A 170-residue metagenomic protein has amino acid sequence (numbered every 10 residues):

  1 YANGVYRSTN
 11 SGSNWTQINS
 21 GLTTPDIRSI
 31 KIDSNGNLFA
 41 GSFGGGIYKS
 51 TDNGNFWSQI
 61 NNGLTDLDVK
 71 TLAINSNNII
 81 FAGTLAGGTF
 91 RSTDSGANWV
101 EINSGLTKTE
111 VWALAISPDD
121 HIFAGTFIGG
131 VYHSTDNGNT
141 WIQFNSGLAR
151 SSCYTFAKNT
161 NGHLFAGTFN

Functional and structural regions predicted by a protein language model:
Y1-S11, A157-N170: Low-complexity/repetitive intrinsically disordered segments
N3-R7, N14, G45-K49, F56 (+4 more regions): A short loop-to-beta-strand structural motif that recurs across blades of beta-propeller domains
Y6, N37-F39, Y48, I79-F81 (+4 more regions): Conserved beta-propeller blade signature
S8-T9, S50-T51, S92-T93, S117 (+2 more regions): Conserved Ser/Thr-centered positions that define the repeating blades of beta-propeller domains
N19-P25, N61-L67, N103-T109, N145-S151: Short loop/turn motifs that recur once per blade in beta-propeller domains
I32-N35, I74-N77, I116-D119, K158-N161: Residue-level detector of Asp-centered blade-edge/turn motifs that repeat once per structural unit in beta-propeller
